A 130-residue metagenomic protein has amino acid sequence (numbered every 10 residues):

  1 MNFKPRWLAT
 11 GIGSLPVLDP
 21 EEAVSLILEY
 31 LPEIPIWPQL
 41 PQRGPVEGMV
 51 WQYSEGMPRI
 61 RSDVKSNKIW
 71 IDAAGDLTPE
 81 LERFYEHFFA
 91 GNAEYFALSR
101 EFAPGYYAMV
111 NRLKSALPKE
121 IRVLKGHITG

Functional and structural regions predicted by a protein language model:
M1-L124: Alpha/beta catalytic barrel-like cores
K125-G130: Active-site-proximal loop/short-helix segments that contain or immediately flank catalytic acid/base residue(s)
